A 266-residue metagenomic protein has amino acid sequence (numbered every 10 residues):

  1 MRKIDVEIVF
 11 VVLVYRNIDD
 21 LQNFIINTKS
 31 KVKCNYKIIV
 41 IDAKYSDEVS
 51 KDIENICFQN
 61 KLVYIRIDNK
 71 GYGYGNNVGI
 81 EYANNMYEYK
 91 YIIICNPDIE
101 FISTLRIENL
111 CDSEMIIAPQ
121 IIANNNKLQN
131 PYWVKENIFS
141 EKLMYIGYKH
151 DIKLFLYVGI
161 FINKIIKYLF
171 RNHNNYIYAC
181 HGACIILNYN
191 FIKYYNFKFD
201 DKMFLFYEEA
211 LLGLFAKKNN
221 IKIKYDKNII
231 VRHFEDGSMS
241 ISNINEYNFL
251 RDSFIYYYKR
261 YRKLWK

Functional and structural regions predicted by a protein language model:
N17-K31: Short, well-formed alpha-helical segments that are part of the catalytic scaffolds of diverse glycosyltransferases
V40-K51: A conserved acidic beta->alpha catalytic loop
I67-M86: Glycine-rich, basic loop-to-helix element that forms the pyrophosphate-binding segment of sugar-nucleotide handling
E88-E100: Short beta-strand-to-loop acidic/aromatic patch adjacent to the donor-nucleotide binding site
I117-V134: Short beta-strand-to-loop element that shapes/binds the nucleotide-sugar donor at the catalytic cleft/hinge
H150-Y157, I166-L187, S240: A recurrent flexible, glycine/aromatic-enriched loop bordering the glycosyltransferase active site that acts as
Y178-I229: A short, conserved alpha-helix in the catalytic core of glycosyltransferases
A210-K266: Active-site-adjacent helix/loop segment of glycosyltransferases that harbors family-specific signature motifs
